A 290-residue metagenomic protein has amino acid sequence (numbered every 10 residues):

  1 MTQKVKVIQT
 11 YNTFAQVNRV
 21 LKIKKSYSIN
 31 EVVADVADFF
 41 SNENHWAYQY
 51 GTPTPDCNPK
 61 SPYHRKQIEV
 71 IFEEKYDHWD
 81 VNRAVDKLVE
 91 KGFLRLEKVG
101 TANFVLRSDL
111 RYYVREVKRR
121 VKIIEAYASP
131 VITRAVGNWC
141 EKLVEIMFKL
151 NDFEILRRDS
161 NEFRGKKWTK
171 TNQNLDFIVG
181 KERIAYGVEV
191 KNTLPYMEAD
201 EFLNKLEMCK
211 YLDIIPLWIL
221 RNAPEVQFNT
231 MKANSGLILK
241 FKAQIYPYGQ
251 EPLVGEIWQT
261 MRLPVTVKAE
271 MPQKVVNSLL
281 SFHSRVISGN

Functional and structural regions predicted by a protein language model:
M1-A128, R285-N290: Nuclease-adjacent, charged terminal/linker segments that flank catalytic cores
R115-T171: Acidic-basic catalytic patches of nuclease active cores, encompassing PD-(D/E)XK and other metal-cofactor nuclease
I155, P216, I238-L239: Hydrophobic beta-strand scaffold residues
K170-V188: Active-site beta-strand-loop-beta-strand hairpin of nuclease catalytic cores that positions key catalytic residues
G187-N204, V226: Active-site-adjacent loop/helix micro-motif of nuclease/hydrolase catalytic cores
E189, I215-I219: Short catalytic-loop micro-motif centered on adjacent basic/acidic residues
L206-I214: Arginine/glycine-rich "motif VI" loop of SF2 helicases in the C-terminal RecA-like domain
N222-N290: Domain-level recognition of nuclease-like catalytic cores that cleave nucleotide substrates
